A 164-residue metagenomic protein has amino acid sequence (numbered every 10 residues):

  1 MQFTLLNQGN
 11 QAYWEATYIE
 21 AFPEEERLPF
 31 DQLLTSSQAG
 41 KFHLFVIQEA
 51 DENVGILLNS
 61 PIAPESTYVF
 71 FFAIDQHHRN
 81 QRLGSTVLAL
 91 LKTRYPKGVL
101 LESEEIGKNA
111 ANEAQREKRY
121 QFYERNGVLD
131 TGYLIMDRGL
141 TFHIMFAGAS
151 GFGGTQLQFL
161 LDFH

Functional and structural regions predicted by a protein language model:
M1-Q32, F142, G148, T155-F159 (+1 more regions): Short amphipathic alpha-helix that is part of the acyltransferase structural core
S36-V46: A short helix-loop-beta-strand connector motif used in the catalytic cores of GNAT acetyltransferases and, in some
V46, E52-P61, S66-A73: Conserved beta-strand in the GNAT
P61-V69, R79, K97, G139: A conserved beta-turn-beta hairpin within the catalytic core of GNAT-like acetyltransferases that forms part
F72-N80, E105-I106: A short, internal acetyl-CoA/4′-phosphopantetheine-binding micro-motif in the GNAT/acyltransferase core
N80-R94: Conserved acetyl-CoA-binding loop-helix of GNAT-fold acetyltransferases
Y95-Q115: Conserved GNAT acetyl-CoA-binding A-motif
A111-E113, K118-Y120, E124-H143: Conserved catalytic-core motifs of GNAT/GCN5-like acyltransferases
